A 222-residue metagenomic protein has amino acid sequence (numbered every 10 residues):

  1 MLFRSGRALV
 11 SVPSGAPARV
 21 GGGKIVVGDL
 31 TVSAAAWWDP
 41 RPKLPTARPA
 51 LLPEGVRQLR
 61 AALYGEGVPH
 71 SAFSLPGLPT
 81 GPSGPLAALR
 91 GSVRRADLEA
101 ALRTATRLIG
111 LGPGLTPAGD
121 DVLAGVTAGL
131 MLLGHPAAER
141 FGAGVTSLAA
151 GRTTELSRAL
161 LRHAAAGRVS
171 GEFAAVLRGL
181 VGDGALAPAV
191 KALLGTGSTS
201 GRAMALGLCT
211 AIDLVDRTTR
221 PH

Functional and structural regions predicted by a protein language model:
M1-L2: Short, small-residue-biased leader/transition segments that mark boundaries at the very start of proteins
A8-L9, R19-A35, T219-H222: Basic, alpha-helical nucleic-acid-binding regions used in initiation and control of genome expression
I25-S92: Mixed-charge (acidic/basic) macromolecular-recognition segments
G81-H222: An internal, amphipathic alpha-helical element
